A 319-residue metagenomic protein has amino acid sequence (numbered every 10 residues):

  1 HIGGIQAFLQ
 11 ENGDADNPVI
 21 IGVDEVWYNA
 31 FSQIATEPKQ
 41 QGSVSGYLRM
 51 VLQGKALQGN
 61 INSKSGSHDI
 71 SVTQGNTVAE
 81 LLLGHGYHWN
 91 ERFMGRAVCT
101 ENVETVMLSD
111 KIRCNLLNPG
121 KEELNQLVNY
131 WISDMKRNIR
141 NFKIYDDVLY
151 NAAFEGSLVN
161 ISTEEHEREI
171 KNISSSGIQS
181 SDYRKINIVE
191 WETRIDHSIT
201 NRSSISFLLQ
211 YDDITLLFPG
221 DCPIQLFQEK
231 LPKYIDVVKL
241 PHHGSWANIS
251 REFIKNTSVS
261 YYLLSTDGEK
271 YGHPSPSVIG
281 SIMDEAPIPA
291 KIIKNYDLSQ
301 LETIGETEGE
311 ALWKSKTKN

Functional and structural regions predicted by a protein language model:
H1-V19, E123, L127-Y130, W191-T266 (+2 more regions): Active-site-proximal loop/helix segments of hydrolase catalytic cores
Q6-G13, W27, I279, M283: Short, well-ordered alpha-helical packing segments
E11-I214, A290-K291, N295-Y296, E306-N319: Flexible, acidic/histidine-containing loops and adjacent segments that form or flank the divalent-metal
D212, C222-Q225, E229-I235, E252-N256 (+1 more regions): C-terminal regulatory/interaction regions
